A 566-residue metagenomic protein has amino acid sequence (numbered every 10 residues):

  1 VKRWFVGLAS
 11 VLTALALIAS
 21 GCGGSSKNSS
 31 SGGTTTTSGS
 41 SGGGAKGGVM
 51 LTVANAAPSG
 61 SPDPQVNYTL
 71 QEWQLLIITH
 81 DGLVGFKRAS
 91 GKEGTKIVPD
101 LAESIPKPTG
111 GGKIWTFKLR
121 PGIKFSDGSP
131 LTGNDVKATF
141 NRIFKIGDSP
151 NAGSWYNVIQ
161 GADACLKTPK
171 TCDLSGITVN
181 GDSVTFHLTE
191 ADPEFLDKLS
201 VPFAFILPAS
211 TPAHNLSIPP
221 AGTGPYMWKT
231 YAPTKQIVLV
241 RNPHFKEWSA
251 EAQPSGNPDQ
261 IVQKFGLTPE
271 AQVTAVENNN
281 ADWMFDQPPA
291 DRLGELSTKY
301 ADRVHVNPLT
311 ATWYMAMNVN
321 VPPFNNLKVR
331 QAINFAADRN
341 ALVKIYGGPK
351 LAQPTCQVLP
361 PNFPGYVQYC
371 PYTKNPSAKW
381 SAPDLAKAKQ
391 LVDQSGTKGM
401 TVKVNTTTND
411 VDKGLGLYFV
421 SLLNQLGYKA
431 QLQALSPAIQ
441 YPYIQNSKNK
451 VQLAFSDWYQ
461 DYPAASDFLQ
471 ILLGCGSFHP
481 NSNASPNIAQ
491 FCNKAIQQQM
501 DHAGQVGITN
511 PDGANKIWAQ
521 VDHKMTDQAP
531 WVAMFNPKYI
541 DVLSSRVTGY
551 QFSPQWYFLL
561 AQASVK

Functional and structural regions predicted by a protein language model:
T52-V53, G128, V276, P288 (+3 more regions): Periplasmic binding protein-like
A54-G110, A221: N-terminal lobe/hinge region of extracytoplasmic solute-binding protein
K87-K92, A191-G256, Q260, A386 (+1 more regions): Gly/Pro-rich hinge or "lid" segments in bacterial periplasmic/extracellular proteins
K118, P130-K137, K145-P208, A232: Surface-exposed binding/hinge segments that line and control ligand-binding clefts or catalytic entry sites
S175-I177, V343, P376-S381, K429-Q440 (+2 more regions): Extracytoplasmic/peripheral linker and loop segments enriched in polar/acidic and small residues with frequent Thr/Pro
T211-H214, F245-E295, K429: Ligand-site clamp/hinge motif
N320, F324-G365, G414-L415, M525-A533: Periplasmic-binding protein-like
K350-L391, V411-G414, T509: Structural transition elements
